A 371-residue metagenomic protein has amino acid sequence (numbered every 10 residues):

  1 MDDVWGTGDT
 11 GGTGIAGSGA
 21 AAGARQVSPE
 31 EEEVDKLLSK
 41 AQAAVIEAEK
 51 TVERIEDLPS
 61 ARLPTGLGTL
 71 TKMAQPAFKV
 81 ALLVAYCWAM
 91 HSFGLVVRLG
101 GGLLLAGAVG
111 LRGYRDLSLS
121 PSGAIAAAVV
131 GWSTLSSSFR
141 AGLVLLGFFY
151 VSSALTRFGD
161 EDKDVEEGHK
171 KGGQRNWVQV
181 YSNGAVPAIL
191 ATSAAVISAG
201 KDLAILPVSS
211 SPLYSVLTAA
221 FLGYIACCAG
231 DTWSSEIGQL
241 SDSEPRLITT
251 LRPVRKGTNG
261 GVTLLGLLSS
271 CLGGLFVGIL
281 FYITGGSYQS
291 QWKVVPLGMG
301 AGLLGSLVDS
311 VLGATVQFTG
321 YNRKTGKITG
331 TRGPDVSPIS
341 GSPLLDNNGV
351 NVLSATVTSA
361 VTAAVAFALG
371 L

Functional and structural regions predicted by a protein language model:
D2-A24, A41, E47-V52: Compositionally biased, intrinsically disordered low-complexity segments enriched for polar/charged residues
E30-V34, A48-T51: Short amphipathic alpha-helical segments that mediate assembly, nucleic-acid/protein binding, or membrane association
E49, E56, F158-G159: Eukaryotic basic, amphipathic alpha-helical target segments in cytosolic regions
D57-A61: Long, low-complexity or tandemly repetitive, helically biased scaffold regions used for multimeric assembly/adhesion
R62-L371: Hydrophobic alpha-helical transmembrane segments
